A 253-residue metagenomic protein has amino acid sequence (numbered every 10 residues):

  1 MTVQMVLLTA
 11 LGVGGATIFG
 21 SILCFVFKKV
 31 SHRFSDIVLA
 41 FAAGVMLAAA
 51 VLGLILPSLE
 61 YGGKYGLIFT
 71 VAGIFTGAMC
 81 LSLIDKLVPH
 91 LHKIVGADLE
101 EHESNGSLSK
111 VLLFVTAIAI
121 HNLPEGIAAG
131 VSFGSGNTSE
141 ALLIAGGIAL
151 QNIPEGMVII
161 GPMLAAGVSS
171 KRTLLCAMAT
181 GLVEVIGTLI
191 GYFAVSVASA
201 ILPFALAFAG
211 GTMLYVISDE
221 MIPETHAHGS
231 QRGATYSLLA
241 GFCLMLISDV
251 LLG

Functional and structural regions predicted by a protein language model:
M1-G253: Intrinsically disordered, metal-sensing/regulatory segments
